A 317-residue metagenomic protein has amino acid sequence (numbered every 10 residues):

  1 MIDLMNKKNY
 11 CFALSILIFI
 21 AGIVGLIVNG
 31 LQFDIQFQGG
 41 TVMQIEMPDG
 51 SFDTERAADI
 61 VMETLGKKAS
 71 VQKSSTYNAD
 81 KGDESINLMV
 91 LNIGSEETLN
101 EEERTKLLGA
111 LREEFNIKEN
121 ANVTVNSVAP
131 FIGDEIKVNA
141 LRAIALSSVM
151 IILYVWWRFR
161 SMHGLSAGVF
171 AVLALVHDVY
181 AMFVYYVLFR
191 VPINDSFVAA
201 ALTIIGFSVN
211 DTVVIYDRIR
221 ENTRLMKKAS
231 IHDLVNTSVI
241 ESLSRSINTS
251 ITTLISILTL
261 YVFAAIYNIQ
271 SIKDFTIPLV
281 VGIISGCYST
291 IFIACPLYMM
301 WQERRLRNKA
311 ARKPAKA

Functional and structural regions predicted by a protein language model:
M1-A317: A structural signal for conserved, well-ordered secondary-structure elements that form binding/interaction cores
